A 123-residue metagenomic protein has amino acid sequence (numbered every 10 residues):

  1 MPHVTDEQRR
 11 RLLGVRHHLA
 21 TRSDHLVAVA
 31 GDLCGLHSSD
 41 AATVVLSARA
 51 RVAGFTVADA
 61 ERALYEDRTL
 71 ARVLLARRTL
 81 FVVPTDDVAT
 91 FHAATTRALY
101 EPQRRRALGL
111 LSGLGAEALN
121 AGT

Functional and structural regions predicted by a protein language model:
M1-T123: Phosphate-backbone binding and catalysis cores of DNA-processing enzymes
